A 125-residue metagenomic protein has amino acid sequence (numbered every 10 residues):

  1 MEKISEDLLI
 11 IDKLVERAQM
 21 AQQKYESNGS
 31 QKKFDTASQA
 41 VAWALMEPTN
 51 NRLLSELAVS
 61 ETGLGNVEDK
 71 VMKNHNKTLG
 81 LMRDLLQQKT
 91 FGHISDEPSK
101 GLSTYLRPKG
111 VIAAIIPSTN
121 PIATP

Functional and structural regions predicted by a protein language model:
M1-S103: N-terminal Rossmann-like NAD(P)+-binding subdomain of aldehyde/semialdehyde dehydrogenases
Q87-P125: Conserved small-residue-rich beta-alpha loop and adjacent elements that most often cradle the phosphate/pyrophosphate
